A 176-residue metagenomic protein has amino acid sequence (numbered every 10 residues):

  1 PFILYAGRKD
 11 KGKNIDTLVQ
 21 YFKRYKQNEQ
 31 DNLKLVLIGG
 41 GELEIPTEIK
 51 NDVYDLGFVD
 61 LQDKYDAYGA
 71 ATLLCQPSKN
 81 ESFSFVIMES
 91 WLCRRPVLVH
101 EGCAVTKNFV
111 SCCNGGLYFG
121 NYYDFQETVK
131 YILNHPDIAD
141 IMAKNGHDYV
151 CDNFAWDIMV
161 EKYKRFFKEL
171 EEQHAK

Functional and structural regions predicted by a protein language model:
P1-K13, V19-K23: Conserved donor-binding/catalytic core segment of Leloir-type glycosyltransferases
E44-Y65: Nucleotide-activated donor-binding/catalytic signature segment of Leloir-type glycosyltransferases, i.e., the conserved
V59, D66-A71, V110: Short alpha-helical donor nucleotide-sugar binding micro-motif in glycosyltransferases
Y65, F83, M88-L92, T106-N108: Short alpha-helical segment that forms part of, or immediately flanks, the ligand-binding pocket in carbohydrate-active
K79: Aromatic "clamp/platform" in nucleotide-sugar-dependent glycosyltransferases that forms part of the donor/acceptor
P96-H100: Short hydrophobic beta-strand element within catalytic cores of glycosyltransferases and related nucleotide-activated
C112, G116-Y123, Y131-P136: Conserved acidic donor-binding segment of nucleotide-sugar-dependent glycosyltransferases
Y131, I138-D152, K162-R165, E169: A short, well-ordered alpha-helix in the C-terminal region of glycosyltransferases
